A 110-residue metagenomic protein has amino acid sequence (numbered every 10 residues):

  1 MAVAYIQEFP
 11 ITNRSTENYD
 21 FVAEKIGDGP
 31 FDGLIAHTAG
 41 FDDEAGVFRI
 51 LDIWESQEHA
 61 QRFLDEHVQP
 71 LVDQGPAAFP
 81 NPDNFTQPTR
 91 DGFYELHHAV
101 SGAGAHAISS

Functional and structural regions predicted by a protein language model:
M1-D73, A77-S110: Short S/T/G/P-rich N-terminal loop/turn motif that feeds into the first structured element of a domain
